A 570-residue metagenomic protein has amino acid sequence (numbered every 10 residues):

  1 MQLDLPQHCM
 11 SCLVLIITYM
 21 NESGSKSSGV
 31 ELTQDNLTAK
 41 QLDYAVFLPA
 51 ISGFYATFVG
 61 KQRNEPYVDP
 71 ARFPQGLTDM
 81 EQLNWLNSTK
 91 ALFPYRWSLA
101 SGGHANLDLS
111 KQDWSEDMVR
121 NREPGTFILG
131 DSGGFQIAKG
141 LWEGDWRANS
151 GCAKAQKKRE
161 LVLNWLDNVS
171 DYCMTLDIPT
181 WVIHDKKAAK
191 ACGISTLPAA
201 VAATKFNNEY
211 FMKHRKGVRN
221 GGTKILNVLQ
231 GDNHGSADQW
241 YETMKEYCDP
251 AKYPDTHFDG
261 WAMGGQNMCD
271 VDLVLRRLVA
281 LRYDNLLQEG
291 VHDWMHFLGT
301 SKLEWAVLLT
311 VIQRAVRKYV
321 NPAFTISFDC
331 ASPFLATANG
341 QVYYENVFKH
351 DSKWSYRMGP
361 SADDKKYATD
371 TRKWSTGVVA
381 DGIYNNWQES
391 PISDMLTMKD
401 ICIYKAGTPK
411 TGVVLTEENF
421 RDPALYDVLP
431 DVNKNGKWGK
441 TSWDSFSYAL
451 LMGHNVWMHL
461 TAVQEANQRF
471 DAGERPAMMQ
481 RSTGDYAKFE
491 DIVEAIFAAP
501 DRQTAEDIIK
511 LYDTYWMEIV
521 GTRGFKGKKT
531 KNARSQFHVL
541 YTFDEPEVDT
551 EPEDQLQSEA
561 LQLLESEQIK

Functional and structural regions predicted by a protein language model:
L3, H8: Cationic, low-complexity basic patches in intrinsically disordered or flexible, solvent-exposed regions
C12-H214, F497, R502-Y541, T550-K570: Non-catalytic, usually N-terminal nucleic-acid engagement modules in DNA/RNA processing proteins
V14-V30, N220-G407, G412: Glycine-rich phosphate/ribose-binding loops and adjacent secondary-structure elements that form binding surfaces
G193-F211, W240, M452-V463, D485-D491: Charged, low-complexity, helix-prone segments enriched in Lys/Glu/Asp/Gln
P322-I569: Gly/Ser/Thr/Ala-enriched C-terminal appendages of enzymes
